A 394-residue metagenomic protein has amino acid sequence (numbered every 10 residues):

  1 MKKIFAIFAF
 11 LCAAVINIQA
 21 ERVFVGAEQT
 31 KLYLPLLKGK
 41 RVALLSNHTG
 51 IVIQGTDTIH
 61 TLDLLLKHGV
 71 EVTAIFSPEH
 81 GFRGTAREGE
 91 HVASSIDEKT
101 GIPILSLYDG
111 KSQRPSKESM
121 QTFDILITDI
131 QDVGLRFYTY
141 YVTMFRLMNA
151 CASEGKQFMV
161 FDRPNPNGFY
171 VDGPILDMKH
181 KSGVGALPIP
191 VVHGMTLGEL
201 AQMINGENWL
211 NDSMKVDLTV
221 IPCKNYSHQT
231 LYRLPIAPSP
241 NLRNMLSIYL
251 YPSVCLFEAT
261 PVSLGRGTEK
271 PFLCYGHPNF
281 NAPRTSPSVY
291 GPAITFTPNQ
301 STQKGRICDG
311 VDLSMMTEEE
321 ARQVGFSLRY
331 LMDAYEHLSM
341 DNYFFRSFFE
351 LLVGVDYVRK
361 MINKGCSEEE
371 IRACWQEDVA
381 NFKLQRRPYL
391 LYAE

Functional and structural regions predicted by a protein language model:
M1-R22: Bacterial Sec-dependent N-terminal signal peptides
E71-E79, F161: Short internal beta-strands
G84-G89, M159-K181: Glycine-rich, charge-decorated loop segments at or immediately adjacent to ligand/cofactor-binding or catalytic sites
A93-F123, L135: Glycine-rich oxoanion-binding loops at beta->alpha junctions
D132-M144: Glycine/threonine-rich flexible loop motifs
K181-P252: Conserved anion/nucleotide-ligand pocket segment
K224-K304: Glycine-rich, aromatic-lined ligand/substrate-binding cores of catalytic and carbohydrate-binding domains
P271-Q376, E394: Conserved functional hotspot residues or short segments at active or partner-binding sites across diverse domains
